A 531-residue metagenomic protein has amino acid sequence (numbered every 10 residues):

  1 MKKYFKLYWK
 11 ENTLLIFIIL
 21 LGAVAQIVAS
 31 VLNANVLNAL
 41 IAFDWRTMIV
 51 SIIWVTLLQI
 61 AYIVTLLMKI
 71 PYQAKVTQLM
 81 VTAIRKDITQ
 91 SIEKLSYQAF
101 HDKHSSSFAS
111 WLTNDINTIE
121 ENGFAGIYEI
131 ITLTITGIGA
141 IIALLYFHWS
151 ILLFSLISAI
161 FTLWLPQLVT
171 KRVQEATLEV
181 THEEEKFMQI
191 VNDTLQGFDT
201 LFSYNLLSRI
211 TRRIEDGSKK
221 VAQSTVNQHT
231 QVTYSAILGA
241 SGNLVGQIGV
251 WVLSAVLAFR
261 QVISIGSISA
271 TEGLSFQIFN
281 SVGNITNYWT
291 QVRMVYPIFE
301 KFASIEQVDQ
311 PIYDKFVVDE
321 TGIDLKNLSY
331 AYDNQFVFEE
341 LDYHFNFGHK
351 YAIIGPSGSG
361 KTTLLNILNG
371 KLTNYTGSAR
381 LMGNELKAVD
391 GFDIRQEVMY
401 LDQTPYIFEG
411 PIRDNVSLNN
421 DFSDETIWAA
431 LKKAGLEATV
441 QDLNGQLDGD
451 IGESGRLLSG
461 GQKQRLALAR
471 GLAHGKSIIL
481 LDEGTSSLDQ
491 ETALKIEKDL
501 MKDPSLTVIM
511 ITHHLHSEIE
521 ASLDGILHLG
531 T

Functional and structural regions predicted by a protein language model:
K6-W9, Y97-Q98, N114-G123, I127 (+6 more regions): An intracellular "coupling" helix at the cytosolic face of ABC transporter transmembrane type-1 domains
N12-T65, Y146-S150, I265: Transmembrane helix-loop-helix hairpins at lipid-water interfaces of multipass membrane proteins, especially the type-1
A25, A29-A34, N38, L58-S105 (+11 more regions): Juxtamembrane helix-loop junctions of ABC transporter transmembrane domains
A25-A29, W45, T113-S158, G242-G246 (+1 more regions): Hydrophobic alpha-helical transmembrane segments of ABC transporter permease domains
K86, E320, A388, R413-E453 (+1 more regions): ABC ATPase nucleotide-binding domain helical subdomain, centered on the C-loop/LSGGQ "ABC signature"
L206, T230, T271-I305: Cytosolic ends of transmembrane helices, especially the final helix of ABC transmembrane type-1 domains
N369: Helix-to-loop junction immediately C-terminal to a conserved catalytic motif
N415, D450-T531: ABC-family ATPase nucleotide-binding domain "signature/switch" substructure
